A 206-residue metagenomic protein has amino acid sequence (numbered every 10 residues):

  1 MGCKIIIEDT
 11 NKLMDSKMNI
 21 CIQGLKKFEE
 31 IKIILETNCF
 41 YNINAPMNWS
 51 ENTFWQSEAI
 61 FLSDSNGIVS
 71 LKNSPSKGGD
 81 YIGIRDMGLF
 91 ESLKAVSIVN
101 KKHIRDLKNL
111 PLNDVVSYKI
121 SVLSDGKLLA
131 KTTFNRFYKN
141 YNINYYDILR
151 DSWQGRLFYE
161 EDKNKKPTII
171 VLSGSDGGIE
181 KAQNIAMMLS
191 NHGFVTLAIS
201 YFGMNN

Functional and structural regions predicted by a protein language model:
M1-G2, G174: Disordered, low-complexity tails and leader-like regions
C3-L13, M18-E30, E51-E58, L62-S63 (+1 more regions): N-terminal cap/lid segment of alpha/beta-hydrolase-fold proteins
I31, N42-N44, L129, K181: Intrinsically disordered, low-complexity acidic/polar segments
I31-I34, L189: Conserved long hydrophobic alpha-helices within structured protein cores
I34-K94: Ser/Thr-rich low-complexity repeats and stalk/linker segments
Y41-N42, G79-D80, Y138-N140, K165 (+1 more regions): A short local loop/turn or secondary-structure capping micro-motif enriched for an aromatic residue
K77-S117: Short glycine/proline/serine/threonine-rich loop/turn segments at secondary-structure transition edges
S152, N164-N206: Cap/lid segment of the alpha/beta-hydrolase catalytic domain
